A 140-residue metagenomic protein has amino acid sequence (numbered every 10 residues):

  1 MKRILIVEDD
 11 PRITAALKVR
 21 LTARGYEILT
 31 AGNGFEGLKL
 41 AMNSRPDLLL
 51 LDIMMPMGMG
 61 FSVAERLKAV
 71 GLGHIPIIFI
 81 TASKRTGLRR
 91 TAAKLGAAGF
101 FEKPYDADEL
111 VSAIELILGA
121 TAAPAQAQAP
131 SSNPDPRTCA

Functional and structural regions predicted by a protein language model:
E8: Conserved acidic carboxylate
T14, P56-M57, V70, R85: The feature encodes the CheY-like receiver
A15-A23: Charged docking surfaces used in two-component/phosphorelay signaling
G25-G32, L40: Short hydrophobic/Thr-rich beta-strand motif most characteristic of the beta2 strand and flanking loop of CheY-like
N33-E36, M59-V63: Acidic catalytic/metal-coordinating carboxylates
S44-L50: Active-site beta3 strand of CheY-like receiver
S62, K84-F101, D108, S112: Alpha4 helix (beta4-alpha4-beta5 surface) of REC/receiver domains from two-component response regulators
